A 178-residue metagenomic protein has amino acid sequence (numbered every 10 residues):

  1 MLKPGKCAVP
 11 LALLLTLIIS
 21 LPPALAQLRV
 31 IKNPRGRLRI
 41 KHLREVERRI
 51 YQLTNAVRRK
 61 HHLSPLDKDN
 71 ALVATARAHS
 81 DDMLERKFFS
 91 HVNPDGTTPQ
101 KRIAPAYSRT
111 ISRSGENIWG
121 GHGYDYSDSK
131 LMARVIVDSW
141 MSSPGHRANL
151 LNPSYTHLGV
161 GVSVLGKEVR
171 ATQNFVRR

Functional and structural regions predicted by a protein language model:
M1-P10: Bacterial N-terminal signal peptides that target proteins for export
L11-S20: Bacterial N-terminal signal peptides
S20, E85, M141-S142: Residues at helix-coil transition
L21-A26: Sec/Tat signal peptide C-region and signal peptidase I cleavage site
Q27-R35: Cleaved targeting-peptide boundary
L38, H42-I103, P153, H157-G159: Short, well-ordered surface patches within globular domains
P99-R177: A well-ordered secondary-structure block
